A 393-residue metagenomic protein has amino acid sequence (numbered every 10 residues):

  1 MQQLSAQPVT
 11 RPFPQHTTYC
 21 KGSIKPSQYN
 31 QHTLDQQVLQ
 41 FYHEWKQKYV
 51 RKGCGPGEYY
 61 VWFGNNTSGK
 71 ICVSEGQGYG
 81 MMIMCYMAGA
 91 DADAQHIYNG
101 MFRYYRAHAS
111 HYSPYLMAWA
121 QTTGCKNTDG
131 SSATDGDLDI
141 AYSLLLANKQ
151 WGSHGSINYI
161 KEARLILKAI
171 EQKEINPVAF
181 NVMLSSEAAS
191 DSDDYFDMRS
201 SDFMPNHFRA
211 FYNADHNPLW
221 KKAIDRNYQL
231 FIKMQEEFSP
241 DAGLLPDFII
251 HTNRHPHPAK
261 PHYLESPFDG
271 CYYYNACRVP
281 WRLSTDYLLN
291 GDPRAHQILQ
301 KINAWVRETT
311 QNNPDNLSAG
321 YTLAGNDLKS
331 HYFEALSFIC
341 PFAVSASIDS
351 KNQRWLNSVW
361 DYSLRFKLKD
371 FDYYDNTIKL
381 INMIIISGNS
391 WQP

Functional and structural regions predicted by a protein language model:
M1-Q3: C-terminal segment of classical bacterial N-terminal signal peptides
Q7-F41, K70-S74, P114, D129-D135 (+3 more regions): Extended ligand-binding clefts on enzyme/binding-domain cores
P8-D137, S143, Q150-S153, N275-A276 (+7 more regions): N-terminal carbohydrate-binding/catalytic regions of secreted carbohydrate-active enzymes
N158, M383-N389, P393: Active-site or metal-binding loop neighborhoods of secreted/extracellular toxin and effector enzymes
K221-Y228, L356-S363, P393: Alpha-helical repeat scaffolds
